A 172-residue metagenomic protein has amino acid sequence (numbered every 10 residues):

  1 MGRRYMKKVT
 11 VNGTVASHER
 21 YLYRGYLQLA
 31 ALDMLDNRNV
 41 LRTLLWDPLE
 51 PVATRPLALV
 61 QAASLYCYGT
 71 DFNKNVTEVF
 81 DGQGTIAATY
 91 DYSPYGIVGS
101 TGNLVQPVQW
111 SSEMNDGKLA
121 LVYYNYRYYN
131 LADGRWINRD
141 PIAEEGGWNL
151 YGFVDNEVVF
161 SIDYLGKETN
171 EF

Functional and structural regions predicted by a protein language model:
M1-C67, Q83-A87, Y92-S93, S100-Q109: Acidic/glycine-rich beta-solenoid
G13-T14, G117-A120, E144-G146: Short glycine/serine/proline-enriched coil/turn segments at secondary-structure junctions
L41, Y123-Y124, W148-N149: A conserved catalytic-core signature of glycosyltransferases
L57-Y126, D133, V158-S161, L165: A motif-centric feature for acidic-aromatic and gly/ser/thr-rich catalytic loops and repeats
T85, E144-G152: A short, polar/charged loop-to-alpha-helix boundary motif
L150, N156-F172: Low-complexity, glycine/serine/proline-rich disordered segments that function as export/translocation leaders
